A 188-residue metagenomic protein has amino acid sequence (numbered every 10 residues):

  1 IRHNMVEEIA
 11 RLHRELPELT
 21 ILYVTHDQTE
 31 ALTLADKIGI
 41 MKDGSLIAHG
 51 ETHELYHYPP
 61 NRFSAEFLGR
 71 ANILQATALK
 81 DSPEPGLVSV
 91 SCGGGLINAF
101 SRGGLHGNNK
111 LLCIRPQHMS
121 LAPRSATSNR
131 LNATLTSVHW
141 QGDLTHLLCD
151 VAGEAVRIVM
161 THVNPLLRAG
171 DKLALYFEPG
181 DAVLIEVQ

Functional and structural regions predicted by a protein language model:
I1-F63: ABC ATPase nucleotide-binding domains
L12, H49, L79-D81, V138: Residue-level recognition of beta-strand microenvironments
E51, F63, Q75-T77, N132-T136: Residues located in well-ordered beta-strands
T52-G69, P116-T127: Short boundary/loop segments of OB/S1/cold-shock single-stranded nucleic-acid-binding domains
Y58-S89, C113: C-terminal boundary and immediately downstream tail of ABC-type ATPase nucleotide-binding domains
P85-S89, G142-L148: Short aromatic-glycine-enriched beta-strand elements
L87-V138, H162-Q188: Glycine/charge-rich catalytic "coupling/switch" loops of P-loop NTPases
S91-I97, C149-V156: Short solvent-exposed strand/turn elements
